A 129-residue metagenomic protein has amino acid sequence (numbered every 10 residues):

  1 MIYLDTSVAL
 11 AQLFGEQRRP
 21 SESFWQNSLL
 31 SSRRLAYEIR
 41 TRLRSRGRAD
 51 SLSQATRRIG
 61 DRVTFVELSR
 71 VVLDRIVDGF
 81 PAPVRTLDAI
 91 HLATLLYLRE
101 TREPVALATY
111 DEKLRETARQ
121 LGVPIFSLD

Functional and structural regions predicted by a protein language model:
M1, S31-S32, Y97-D129: Acidic, PIN/NYN-like endoribonuclease modules and their adjacent C-terminal/linker elements
M1-L35, L43-A55, V123, D129: Short, well-structured N-terminal submotif of metal-dependent ribonuclease cores
L4, S31, E67, T86-A89 (+1 more regions): Short beta-strand scaffold positions
A9, L35, V72, H91 (+1 more regions): Alpha-helix capping/helix-boundary segments
E38-R42, R75: A general alpha-helix detector
T41, A93, E116: Surface-exposed charge patches
T41-S45, L96-Y97: Short glycine/serine- and small hydrophobic-enriched flexible loop segments
D61-T94: Acidic catalytic patch
